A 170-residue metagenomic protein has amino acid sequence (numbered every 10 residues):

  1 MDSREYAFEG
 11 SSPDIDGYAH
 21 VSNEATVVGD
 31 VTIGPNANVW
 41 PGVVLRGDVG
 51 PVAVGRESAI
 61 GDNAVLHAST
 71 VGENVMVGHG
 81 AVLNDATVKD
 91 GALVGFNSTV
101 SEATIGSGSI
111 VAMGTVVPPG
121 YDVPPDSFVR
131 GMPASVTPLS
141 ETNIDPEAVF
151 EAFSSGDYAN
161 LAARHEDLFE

Functional and structural regions predicted by a protein language model:
M1-N38, G42-V44, E57, R164-E170: Extended, small-residue-rich solenoid/repeat segments and analogous flexible loops that form exposed scaffolds
D2-E9, D62, G78-E170: Glycine-rich hexapeptide-repeat left-handed beta-helix
D14-D16, V21, I33-G34, V39 (+8 more regions): All-beta strand scaffolds that present successive hydrophobic residues in beta-strands
T26, D30, V43-G50, A64-V65 (+2 more regions): Short glycine/acidic-rich loop motifs that flank beta-strands on beta-rich extracellular proteins
